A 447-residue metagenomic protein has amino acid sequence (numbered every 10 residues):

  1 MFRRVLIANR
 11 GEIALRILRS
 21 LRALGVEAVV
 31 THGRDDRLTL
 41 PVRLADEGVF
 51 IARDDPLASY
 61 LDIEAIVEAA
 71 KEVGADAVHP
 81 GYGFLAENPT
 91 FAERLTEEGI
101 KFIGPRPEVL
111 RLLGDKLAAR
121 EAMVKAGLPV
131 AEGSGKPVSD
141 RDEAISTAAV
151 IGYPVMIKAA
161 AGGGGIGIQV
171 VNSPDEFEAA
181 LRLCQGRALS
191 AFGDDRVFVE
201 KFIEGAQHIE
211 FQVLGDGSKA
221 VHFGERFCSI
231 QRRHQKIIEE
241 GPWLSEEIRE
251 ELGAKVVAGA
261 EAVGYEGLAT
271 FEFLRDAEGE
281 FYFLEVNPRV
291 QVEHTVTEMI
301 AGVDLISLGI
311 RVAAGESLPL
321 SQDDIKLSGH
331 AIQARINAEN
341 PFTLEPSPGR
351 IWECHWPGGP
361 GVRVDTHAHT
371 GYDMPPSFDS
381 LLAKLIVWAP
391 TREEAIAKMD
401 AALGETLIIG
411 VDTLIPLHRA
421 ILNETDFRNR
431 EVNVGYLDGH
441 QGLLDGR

Functional and structural regions predicted by a protein language model:
M1-K125, V138-S146, E394: ATP-binding N-terminal substructure of ATP-dependent carboxylate-amine bond-forming enzymes
R4-V26, G48-V49, K71-V73, P89 (+7 more regions): ATP-dependent carboxylate activation and anion-phosphoryl transfer catalytic cores that bind Mg-ATP to form
G114, M156-K158: Generic N-terminal leader/processing signal
G133-S134: Conserved beta3 strand of the protein kinase N-lobe
T147-M156: Acidic/histidine-enriched active-site and ligand-binding environments that engage anionic O-linkages
